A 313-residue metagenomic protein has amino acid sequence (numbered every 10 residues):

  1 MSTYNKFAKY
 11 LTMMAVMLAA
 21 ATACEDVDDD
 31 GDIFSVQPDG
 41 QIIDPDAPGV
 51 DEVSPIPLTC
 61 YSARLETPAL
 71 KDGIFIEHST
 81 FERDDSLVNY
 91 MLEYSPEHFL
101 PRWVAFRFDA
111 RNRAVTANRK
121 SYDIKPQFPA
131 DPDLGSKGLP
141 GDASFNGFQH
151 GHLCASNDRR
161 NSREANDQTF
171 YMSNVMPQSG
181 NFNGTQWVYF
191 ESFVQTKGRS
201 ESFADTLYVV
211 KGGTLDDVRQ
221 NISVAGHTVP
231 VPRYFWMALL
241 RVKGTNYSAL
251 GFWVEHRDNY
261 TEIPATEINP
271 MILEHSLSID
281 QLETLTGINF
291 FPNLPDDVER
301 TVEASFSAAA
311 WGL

Functional and structural regions predicted by a protein language model:
S2-L11: Bacterial N-terminal signal peptides that target proteins for export
M14-L18: Alpha-helical transmembrane segments
A19-A23: C-terminal motif of bacterial Sec signal peptides marking the signal peptidase cleavage site
C24-L313: Domain-level detector for secreted/extracellular nuclease and nuclease-toxin modules, and for the ENPP-like C-terminal
